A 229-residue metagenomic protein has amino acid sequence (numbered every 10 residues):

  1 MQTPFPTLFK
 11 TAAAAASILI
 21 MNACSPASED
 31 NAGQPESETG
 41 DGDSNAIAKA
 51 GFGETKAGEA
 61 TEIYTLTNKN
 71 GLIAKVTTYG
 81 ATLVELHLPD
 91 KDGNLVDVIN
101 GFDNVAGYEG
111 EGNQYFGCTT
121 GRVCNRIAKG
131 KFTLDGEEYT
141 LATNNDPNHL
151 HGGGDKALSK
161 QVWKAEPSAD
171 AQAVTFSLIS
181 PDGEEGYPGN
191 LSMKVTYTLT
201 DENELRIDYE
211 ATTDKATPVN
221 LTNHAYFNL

Functional and structural regions predicted by a protein language model:
Q2-A12: Bacterial N-terminal signal peptides that target proteins for export
T3, S25-L229: Surface-exposed acidic/polar loop and edge beta-strand patches at domain peripheries
A14-I18: Hydrophobic helical h-region of N-terminal Sec-dependent signal peptides in bacterial secretory/periplasmic proteins
I20-A23: C-terminal motif of bacterial Sec signal peptides marking the signal peptidase cleavage site
